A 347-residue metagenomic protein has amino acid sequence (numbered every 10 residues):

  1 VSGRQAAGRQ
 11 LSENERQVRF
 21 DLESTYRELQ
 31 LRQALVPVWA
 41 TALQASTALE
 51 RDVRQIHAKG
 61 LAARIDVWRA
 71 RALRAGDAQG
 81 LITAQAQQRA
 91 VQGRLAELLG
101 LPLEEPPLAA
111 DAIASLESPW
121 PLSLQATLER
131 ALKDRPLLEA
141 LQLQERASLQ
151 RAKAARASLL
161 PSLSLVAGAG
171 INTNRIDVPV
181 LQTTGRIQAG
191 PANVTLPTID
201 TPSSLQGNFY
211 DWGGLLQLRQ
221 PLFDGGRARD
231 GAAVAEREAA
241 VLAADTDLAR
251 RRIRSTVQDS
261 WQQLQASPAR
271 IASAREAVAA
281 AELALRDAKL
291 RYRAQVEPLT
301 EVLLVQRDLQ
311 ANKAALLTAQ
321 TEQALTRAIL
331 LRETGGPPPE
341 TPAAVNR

Functional and structural regions predicted by a protein language model:
V1-E15, A40, I65, R69 (+4 more regions): Sec/SRP-type N-terminal targeting helices
V1-G3, Q10, F20, Q92 (+5 more regions): A small-residue-enriched
N14-R130, Q263, S267, I271 (+4 more regions): Periplasmic alpha-helical coiled-coil/stalk elements that build and connect Gram-negative outer-membrane
Q79-I82, A86, A169, N174-I176 (+3 more regions): Outer-membrane beta-barrel domain signature
D177, N312-R347: Acidic, low-complexity, intrinsically disordered peripheral segments
A288-E297, E301-Q310: C-terminal structured "cap/appendage" subdomains that terminate the fold
